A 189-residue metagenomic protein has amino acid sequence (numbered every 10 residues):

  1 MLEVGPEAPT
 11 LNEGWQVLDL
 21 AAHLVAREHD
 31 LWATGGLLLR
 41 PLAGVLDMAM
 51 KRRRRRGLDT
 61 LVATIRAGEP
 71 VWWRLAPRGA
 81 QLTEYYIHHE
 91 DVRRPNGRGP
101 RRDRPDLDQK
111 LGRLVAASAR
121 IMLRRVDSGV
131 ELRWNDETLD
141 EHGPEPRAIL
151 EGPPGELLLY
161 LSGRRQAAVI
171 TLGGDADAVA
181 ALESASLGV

Functional and structural regions predicted by a protein language model:
M1, A49-R52: Soluble acyl-CoA-dependent acyltransferase catalytic core bearing the H(X)4D motif
M1-P9, W15-L18: Generic N-terminal segment detector
E3-E7, D30-V45, T60-V189: Structured surface interface patches that mediate subunit assembly and partner/cofactor docking
L11-G14, R52-R55, G79-L82: Generic alpha-helical scaffold signal
N12-H29: Active-site-proximal cofactor/substrate-binding loop regions of enzyme domains
V17, R55-L58, V179: Generic N-terminal initiation segments characterized by hydrophobic and/or small/turn-forming residues
